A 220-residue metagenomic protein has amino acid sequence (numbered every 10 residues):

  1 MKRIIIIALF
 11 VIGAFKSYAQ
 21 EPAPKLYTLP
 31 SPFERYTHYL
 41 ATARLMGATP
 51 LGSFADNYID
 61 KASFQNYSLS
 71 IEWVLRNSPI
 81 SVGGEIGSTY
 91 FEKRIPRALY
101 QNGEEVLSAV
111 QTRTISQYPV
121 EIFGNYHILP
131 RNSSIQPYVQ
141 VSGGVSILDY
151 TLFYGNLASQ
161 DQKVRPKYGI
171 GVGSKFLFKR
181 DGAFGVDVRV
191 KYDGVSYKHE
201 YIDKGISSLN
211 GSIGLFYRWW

Functional and structural regions predicted by a protein language model:
M1-P24: Bacterial Sec-dependent N-terminal signal peptides
A19-L75, F216-W220: Short glycine/proline- and aromatic-enriched beta-strand/turn motifs that initiate or cap beta-hairpins
F33-A41, S78-V82, S133-V139, G182-V186 (+1 more regions): Outer-envelope beta-barrel architecture signal
Y39-A41, Q65-L69, Y118-I122, G143-V145 (+2 more regions): Hydrophobic, lipid-facing positions within transmembrane beta-strands of outer-membrane proteins
A41-T49, G84-S88, V139-V145, S174 (+2 more regions): Transmembrane beta-barrel strands of outer-membrane/channel proteins
M46, P50-A62, T89-Q117, S146-R165 (+1 more regions): Extracellular/periplasm-exposed beta-strand and loop segments of Gram-negative cell-envelope proteins, dominated by
E72-F153, F178-R180, W219: Gram-negative (and chloroplast) outer-membrane scaffold detector with strong preference for beta-barrel transmembrane
F91-I95, K175-W220: Predominantly the C-terminal beta-signal and adjacent terminal strand-loop region of outer-membrane beta-barrel
